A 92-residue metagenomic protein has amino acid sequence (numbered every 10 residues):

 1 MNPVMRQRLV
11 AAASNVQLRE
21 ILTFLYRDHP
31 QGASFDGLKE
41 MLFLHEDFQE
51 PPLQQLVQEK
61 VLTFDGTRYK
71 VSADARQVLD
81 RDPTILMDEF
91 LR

Functional and structural regions predicted by a protein language model:
M1-L22: Short alpha-helical segments that sit at the start of domains
A12, Y26-Q31: Short helix-capping/hinge SLiMs at alpha-helix to coil transitions
I21, P30-M41: Short acidic, hydrophobic short linear motifs in intrinsically disordered regions
L22-T23, L56: Contiguous, well-ordered alpha-helical segments that form the cores/surfaces of helical PPI scaffolds
F43-Q58: Short amphipathic alpha-helical interaction segments
V57-R68: A short, conserved structural fragment
T67-R76: Accessory beta->alpha helical hairpin/"wing" motif in late/C-terminal subdomains of nucleic-acid enzymes
A75-R92: Short, amphipathic alpha-helical interaction segments positioned at domain boundaries
